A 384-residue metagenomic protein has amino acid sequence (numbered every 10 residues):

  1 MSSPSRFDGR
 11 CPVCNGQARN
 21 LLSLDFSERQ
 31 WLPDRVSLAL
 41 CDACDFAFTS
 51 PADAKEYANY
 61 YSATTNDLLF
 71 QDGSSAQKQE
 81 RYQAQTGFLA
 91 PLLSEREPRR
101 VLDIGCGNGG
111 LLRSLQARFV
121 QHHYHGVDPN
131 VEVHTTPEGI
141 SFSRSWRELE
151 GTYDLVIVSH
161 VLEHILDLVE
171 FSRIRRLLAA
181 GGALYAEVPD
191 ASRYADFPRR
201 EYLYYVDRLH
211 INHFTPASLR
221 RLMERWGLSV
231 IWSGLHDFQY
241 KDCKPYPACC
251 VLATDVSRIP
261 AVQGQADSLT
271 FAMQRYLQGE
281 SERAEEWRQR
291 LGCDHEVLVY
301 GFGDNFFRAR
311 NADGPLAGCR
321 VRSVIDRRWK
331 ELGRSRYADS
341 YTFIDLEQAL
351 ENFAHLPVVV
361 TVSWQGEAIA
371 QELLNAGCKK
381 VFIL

Functional and structural regions predicted by a protein language model:
M1-G151, L155-S159, F171, G234 (+3 more regions): Conserved N-terminal segment of class I S-adenosyl-L-methionine
Q121-H122, A179-G182, C378-K379: A short helix->loop->beta-strand "cap" motif at the edges of active sites that frequently abuts
H160-H164: A short His-aromatic
L166-V169, D196: Short N-terminal helix/helix-N-cap motif within the alpha/beta-hydrolase-1
V169-A183: A short glycine-rich, Lys/Arg-flanked "PGG" loop and its adjoining helix->strand segment in the class I
A186-L222: Short, glycine-/aromatic-enriched active-site segment of Class I SAM-dependent methyltransferases
Y205, N212, P216-R221, R225 (+1 more regions): Contiguous mid-protein beta-loop-alpha structural module that forms a pocket-lining wall or clamp of enzyme active
Y246-L384: Hydrophobic, well-ordered beta-alpha structural blocks that scaffold small-molecule cofactor pockets
